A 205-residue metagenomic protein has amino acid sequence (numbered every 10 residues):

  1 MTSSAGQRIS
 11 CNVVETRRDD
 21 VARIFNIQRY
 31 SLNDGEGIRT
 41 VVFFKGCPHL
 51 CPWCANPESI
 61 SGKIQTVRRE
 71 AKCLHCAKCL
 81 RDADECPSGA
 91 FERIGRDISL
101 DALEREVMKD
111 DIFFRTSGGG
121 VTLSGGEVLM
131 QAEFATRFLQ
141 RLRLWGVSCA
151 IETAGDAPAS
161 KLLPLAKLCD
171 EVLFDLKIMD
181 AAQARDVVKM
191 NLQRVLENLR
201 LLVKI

Functional and structural regions predicted by a protein language model:
M1-I38, R105, V203: Auxiliary Fe-S-binding modules of radical SAM enzymes
R8-T16, A83, S88-R93: Short aromatic-glycine motifs in intrinsically disordered, low-complexity regions
R18-I38, G46-V67: Short, charged low-complexity linear segments at domain edges
V41-C54, T66-G89, E127: Cysteine-centered iron-sulfur cluster-binding motifs in ferredoxin-type domains/subunits of redox enzymes
G62, K72, C79, R200-I205: Short, intrinsically disordered, charge-balanced linker/junction segments flanking boundaries in proteins
K72-H75, R96-A102: FAD-binding FR-type
S88-G95, A182-V188: Acidic/glycine-enriched edge-of-secondary-structure segments
D101-E104, M108-I205: Conserved AdoMet/S-adenosylmethionine-binding subsite of the radical SAM
